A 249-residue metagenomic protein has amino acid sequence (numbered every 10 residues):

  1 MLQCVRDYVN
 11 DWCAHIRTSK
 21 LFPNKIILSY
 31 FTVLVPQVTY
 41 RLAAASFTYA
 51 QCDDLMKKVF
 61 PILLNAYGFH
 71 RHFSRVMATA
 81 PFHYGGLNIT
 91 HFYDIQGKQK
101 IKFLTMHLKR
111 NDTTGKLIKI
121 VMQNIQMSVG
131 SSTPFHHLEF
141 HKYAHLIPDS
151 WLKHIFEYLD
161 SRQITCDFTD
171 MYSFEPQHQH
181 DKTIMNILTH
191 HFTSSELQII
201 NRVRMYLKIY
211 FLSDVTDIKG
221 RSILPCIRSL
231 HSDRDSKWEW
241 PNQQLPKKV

Functional and structural regions predicted by a protein language model:
M1-Y49, L64-H70, I101-L117: Basic, alpha-helical interaction scaffolds
C52-L63: Short amphipathic alpha-helical coiled-coil/interface segments
L55, F69-V249: Extended C-terminal regions of large enzymes
